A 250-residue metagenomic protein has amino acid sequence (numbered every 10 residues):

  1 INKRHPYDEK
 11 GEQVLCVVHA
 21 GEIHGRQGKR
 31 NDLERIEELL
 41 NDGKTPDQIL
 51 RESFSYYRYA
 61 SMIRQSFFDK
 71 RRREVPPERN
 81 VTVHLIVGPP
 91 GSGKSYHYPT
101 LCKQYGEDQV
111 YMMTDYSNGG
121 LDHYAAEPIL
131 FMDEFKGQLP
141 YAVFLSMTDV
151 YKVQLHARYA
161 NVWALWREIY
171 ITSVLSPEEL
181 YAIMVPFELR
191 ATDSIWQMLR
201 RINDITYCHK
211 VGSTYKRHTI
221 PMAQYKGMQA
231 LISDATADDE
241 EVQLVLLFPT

Functional and structural regions predicted by a protein language model:
I1, H5, G11, V17 (+4 more regions): Replace "adjacent to P-loop NTPase cores in ATP/GTP-dependent enzymes" with "adjacent to NTP-binding cores
L40-N80: N-terminal pre-Walker A segment at the start of P-loop NTPase domains
P77-N80, D122-E127, V162-L165: Flexible, charged surface loops at secondary-structure boundaries
V83: Walker A (P-loop) ATP-phosphate-binding motif of ABC ATPase nucleotide-binding domains
I86: Hydrophobic anchor at the beta1->P-loop junction of P-loop NTPases
G91-K94, Y98: Conserved glycine(s) of the Walker
L101-G106, M184: Active-site catalytic pocket residues across diverse enzymes, especially alpha/beta-hydrolases
Q104-P140: AAA+/P-loop NTPase substrate/partner-engagement loops
